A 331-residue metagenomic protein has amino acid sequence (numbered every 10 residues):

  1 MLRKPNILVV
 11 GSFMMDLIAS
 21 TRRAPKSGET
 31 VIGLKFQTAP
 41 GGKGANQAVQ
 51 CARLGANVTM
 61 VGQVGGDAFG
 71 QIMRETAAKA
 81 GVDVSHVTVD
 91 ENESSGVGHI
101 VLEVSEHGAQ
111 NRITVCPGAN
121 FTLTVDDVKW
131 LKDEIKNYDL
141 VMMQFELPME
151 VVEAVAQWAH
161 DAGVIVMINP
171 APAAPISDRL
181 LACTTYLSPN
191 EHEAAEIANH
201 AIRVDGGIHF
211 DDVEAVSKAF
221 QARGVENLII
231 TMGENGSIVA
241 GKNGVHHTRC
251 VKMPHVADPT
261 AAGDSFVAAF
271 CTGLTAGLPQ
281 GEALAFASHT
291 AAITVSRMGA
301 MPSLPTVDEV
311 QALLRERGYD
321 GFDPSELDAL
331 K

Functional and structural regions predicted by a protein language model:
M1-I7, P175, R179, D205-K331: Conserved phosphate-binding/catalytic region of the ribokinase-like
M1-K26: Positively charged, low-complexity intrinsically disordered leader regions
M15, E29-V31, T38, R53-D139 (+1 more regions): Conserved N-terminal subdomain of the carbohydrate kinase-like
R22-G44: Short catalytic helix/loop segments, enriched in acidic residues and glycine and frequently bearing histidine
A52-R53, H160, T275: Gly/Ala-rich phosphate-binding loop of Rossmann-like dinucleotide-binding domains, activating on the conserved
D127-K129, L140-A215, N235-S237: Conserved beta-alpha-beta core of the PfkB/ribokinase-like small-molecule kinase fold
K132-K136, L181-A182, A222: A short, aliphatic-rich alpha-helical micro-motif
